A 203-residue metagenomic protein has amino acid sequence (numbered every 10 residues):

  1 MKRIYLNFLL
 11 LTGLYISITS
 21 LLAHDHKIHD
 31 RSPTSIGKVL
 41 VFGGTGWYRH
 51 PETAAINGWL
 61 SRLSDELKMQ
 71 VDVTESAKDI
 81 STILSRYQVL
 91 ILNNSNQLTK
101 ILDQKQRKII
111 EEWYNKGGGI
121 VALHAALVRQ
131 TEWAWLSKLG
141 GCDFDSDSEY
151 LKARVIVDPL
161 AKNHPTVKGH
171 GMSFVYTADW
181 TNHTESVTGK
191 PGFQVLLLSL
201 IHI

Functional and structural regions predicted by a protein language model:
M1-I4: Positively charged n-region of N-terminal signal peptides that target proteins for export
N7-T19: Bacterial N-terminal signal peptides
H26-T34: N-terminal pre-domain segments of enzymes
K38-Q130: Helical hinge/lid and interdomain linker segments adjacent to catalytic or ligand-binding clefts that mediate domain
Q97-S173: A glycine-rich, often tryptophan-bearing local segment used as a flexible ligand/cofactor-contacting loop or short
K190-L197: Short, hydrophobic/aromatic-rich segments at coil-to-beta transitions
I201-I203: Conserved small/polar residues in nucleotide/adenosyl-binding loops
